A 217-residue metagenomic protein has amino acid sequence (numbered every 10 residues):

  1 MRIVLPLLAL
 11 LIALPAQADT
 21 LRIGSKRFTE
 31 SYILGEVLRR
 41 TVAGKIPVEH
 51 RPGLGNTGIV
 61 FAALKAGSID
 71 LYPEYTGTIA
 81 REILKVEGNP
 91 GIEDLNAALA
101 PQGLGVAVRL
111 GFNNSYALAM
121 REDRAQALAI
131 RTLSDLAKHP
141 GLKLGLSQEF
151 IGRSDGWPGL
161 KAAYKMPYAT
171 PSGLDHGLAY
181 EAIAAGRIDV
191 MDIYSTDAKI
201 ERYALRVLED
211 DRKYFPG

Functional and structural regions predicted by a protein language model:
A13-A18: N-terminal signal peptide c-region/cleavage motif recognized by signal peptidases
T20-L38, L54-N56, E149-I151: Extracytoplasmic "Venus flytrap"
L38-K45, L133-S172: Ligand-binding cleft/hinge of the Venus flytrap
E49-A62, A169-E181: Short helix-initiation/N-cap motifs at beta->coil->alpha
G53-T57, G67-A80, G91-L95, S147 (+2 more regions): Beta->alpha turn/N-cap motifs
L64-K65, L136, A182-A184: Hydrophobic residues within well-ordered alpha-helices
I83-A107, R187, K199-K213: Ligand-binding "clamshell"
I92-L144: A conserved helix-loop-strand patch within extracytoplasmic ligand-binding domains of the periplasmic binding
